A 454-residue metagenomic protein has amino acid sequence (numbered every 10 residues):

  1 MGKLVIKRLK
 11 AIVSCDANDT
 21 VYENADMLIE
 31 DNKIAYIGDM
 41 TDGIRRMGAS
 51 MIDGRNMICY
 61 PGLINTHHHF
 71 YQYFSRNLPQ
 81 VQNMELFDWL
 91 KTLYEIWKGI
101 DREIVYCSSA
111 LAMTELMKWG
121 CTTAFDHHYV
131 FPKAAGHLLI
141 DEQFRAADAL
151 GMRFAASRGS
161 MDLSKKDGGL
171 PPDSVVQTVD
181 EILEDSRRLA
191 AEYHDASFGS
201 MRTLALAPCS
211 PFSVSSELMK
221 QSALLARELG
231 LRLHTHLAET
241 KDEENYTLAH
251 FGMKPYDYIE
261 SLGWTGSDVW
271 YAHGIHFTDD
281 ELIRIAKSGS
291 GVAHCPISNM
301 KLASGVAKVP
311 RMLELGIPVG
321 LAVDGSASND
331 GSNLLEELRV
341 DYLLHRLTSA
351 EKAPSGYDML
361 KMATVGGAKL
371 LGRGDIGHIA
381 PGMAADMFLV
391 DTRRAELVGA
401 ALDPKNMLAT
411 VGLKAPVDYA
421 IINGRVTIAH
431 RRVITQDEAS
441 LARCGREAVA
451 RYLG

Functional and structural regions predicted by a protein language model:
M1-R46, M57-I58: N-terminal metal-binding scaffold of metallo-dependent hydrolase/deaminase domains
K3-R8, I44-D88, T92, A110 (+2 more regions): Replace "His-x-His-based motif
L9, M27, N32, N56 (+15 more regions): Divalent metal-coordination and catalytic microenvironments
C15, A384-A439: C-terminal cap of metal-dependent C-N hydrolases
F74-V105, L163-V179, K241-D268, S288-G291 (+1 more regions): Active-site gating loops and adjacent loop-to-helix segments of metal-dependent hydrolytic enzymes
R76-R153, E184-F198, R446-G454: Alpha-helical scaffold segments that flank or form the walls of functional sites
A134-G274: Metal-coordinating catalytic core of metallo-dependent amide/deamination hydrolases
S261-D268, P310-R394, T410-L413: His/Asp/Glu-enriched, well-ordered alpha-helical/loop segment that forms or immediately abuts the divalent-metal
